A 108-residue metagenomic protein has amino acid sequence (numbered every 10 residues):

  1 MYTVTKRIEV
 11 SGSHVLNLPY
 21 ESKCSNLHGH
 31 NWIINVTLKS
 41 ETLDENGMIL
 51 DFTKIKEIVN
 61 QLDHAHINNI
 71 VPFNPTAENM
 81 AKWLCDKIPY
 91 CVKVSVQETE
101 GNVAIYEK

Functional and structural regions predicted by a protein language model:
M1-K108: Charge-rich, low-complexity N-terminal segments
